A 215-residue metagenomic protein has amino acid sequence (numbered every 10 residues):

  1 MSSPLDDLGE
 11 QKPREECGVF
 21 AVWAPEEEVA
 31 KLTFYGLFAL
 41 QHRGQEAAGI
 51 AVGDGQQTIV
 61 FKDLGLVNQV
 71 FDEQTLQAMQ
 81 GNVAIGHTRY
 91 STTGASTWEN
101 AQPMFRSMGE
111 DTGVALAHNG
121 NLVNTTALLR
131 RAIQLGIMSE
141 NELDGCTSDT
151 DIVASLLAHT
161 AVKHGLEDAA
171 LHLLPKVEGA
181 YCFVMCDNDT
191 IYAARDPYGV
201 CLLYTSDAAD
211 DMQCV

Functional and structural regions predicted by a protein language model:
M1-S206: Conserved short alpha-helical segments that host acidic/polar catalytic motifs at enzyme active sites
Y204-V215: Single conserved hydrophobic/aromatic residue that forms the stacking wall/gate of nucleotide- or nucleobase-binding
